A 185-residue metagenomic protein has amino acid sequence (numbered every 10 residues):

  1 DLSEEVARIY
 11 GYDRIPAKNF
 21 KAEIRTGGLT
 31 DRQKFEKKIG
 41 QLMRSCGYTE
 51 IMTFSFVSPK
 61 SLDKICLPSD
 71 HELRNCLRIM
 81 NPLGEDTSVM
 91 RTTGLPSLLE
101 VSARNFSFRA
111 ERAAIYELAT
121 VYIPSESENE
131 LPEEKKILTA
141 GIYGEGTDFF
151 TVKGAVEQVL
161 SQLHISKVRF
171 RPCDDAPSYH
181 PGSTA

Functional and structural regions predicted by a protein language model:
D1-A185: Extended beta-strand-rich architecture
